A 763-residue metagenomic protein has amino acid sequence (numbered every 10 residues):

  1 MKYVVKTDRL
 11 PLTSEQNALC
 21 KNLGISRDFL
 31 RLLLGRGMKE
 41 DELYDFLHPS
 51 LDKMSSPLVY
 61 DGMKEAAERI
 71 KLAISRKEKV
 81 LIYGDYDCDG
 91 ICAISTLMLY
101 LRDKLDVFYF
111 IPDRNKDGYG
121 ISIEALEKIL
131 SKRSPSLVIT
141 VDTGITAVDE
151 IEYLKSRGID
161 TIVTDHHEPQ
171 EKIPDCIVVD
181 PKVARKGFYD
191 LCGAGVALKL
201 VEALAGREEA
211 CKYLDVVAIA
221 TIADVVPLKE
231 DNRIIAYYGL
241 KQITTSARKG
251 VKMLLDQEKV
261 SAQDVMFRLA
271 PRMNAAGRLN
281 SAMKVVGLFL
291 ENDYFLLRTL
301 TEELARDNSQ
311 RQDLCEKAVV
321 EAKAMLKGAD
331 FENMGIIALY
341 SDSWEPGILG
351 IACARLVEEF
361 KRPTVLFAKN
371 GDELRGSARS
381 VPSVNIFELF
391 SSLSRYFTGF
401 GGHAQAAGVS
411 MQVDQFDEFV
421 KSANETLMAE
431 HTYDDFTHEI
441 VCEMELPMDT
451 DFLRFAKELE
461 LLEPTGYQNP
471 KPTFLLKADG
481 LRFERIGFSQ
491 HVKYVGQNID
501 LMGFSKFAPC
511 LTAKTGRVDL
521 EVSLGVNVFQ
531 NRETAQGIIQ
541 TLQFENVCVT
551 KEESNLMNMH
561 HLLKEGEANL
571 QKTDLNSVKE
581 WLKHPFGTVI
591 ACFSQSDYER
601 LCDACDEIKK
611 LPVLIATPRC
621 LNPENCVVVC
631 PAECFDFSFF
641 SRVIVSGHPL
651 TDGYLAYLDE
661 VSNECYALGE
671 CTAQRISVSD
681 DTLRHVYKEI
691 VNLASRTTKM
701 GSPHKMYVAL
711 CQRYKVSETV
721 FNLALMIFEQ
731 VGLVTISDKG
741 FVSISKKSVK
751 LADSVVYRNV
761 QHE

Functional and structural regions predicted by a protein language model:
K2, D8-L137, R157-G158, A205-K421 (+2 more regions): Hydrophobic helix-and-loop "lid/oligomerization" segment in the mid-to-C-terminal part of catalytic domains
D85-Y86, P112-N115, T143-G144, H166-P169 (+5 more regions): Short, ordered loop/turn segments at secondary-structure junctions
T96, K172-A223, E230-N232, Y657-E660 (+2 more regions): Short alpha-helices
T96-L97, R102, R233-P271, A275-K323 (+5 more regions): Acidic, two-metal ion nucleic-acid-processing modules in DNA metabolism proteins
T96-V196: Hydrophobic, small-residue-rich alpha-helical packing segments that form membrane-like cores
L105-P112, E607-R619: Conserved RecA-like helicase motor-core motifs
V141, Y340-S343, A591-S596, A616-P618 (+3 more regions): Structural motif
E624-N625, V629-R675: Conserved RecA-like helicase motor core of SF1/SF2 enzymes
